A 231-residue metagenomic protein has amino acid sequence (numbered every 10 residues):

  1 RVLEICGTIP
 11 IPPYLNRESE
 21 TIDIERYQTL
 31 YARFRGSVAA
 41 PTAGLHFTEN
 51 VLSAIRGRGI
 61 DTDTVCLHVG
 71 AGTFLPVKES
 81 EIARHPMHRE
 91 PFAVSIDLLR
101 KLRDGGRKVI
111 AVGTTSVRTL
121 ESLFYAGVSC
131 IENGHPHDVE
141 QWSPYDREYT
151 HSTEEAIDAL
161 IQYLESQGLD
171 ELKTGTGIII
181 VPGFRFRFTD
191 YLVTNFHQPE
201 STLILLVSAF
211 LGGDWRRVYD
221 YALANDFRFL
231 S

Functional and structural regions predicted by a protein language model:
R1-S231: Surface-exposed, charge/polar-rich loops and edge strands
